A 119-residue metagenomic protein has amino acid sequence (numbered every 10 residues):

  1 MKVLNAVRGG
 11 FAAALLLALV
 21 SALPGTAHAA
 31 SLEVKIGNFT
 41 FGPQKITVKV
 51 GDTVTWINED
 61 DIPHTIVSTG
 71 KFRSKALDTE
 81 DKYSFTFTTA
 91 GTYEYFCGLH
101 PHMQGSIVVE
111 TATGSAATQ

Functional and structural regions predicted by a protein language model:
K2-G10, A18-Q119: Extracytoplasmic copper-binding redox domains, predominantly the cupredoxin/blue-copper superfamily
